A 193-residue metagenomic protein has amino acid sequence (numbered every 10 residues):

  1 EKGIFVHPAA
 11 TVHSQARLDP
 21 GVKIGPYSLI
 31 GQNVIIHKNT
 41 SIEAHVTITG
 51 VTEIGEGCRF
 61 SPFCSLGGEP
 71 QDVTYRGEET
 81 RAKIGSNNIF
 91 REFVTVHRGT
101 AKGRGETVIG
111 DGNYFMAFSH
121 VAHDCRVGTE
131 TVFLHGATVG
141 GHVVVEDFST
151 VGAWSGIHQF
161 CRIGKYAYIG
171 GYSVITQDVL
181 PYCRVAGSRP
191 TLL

Functional and structural regions predicted by a protein language model:
F5-G187: Structural signal for interior beta-strand "rungs" in well-ordered beta-sheet cores of soluble enzyme domains
S188-L193: Conserved beta-strand-loop-alpha-helix hinge in the C-terminal portion of ABC ATPase nucleotide-binding domains
